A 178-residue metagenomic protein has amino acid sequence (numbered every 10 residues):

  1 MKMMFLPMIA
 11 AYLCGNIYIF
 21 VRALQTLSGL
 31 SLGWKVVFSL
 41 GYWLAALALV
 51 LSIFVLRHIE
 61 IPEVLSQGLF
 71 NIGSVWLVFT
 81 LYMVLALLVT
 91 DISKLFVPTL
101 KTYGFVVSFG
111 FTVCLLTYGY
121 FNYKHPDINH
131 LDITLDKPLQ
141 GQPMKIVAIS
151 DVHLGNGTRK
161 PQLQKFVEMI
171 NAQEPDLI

Functional and structural regions predicted by a protein language model:
M1-K124: Non-catalytic terminal accessory segments
F121-I178: Membrane-interface segments at or immediately adjacent to transmembrane helices that form the boundary between
